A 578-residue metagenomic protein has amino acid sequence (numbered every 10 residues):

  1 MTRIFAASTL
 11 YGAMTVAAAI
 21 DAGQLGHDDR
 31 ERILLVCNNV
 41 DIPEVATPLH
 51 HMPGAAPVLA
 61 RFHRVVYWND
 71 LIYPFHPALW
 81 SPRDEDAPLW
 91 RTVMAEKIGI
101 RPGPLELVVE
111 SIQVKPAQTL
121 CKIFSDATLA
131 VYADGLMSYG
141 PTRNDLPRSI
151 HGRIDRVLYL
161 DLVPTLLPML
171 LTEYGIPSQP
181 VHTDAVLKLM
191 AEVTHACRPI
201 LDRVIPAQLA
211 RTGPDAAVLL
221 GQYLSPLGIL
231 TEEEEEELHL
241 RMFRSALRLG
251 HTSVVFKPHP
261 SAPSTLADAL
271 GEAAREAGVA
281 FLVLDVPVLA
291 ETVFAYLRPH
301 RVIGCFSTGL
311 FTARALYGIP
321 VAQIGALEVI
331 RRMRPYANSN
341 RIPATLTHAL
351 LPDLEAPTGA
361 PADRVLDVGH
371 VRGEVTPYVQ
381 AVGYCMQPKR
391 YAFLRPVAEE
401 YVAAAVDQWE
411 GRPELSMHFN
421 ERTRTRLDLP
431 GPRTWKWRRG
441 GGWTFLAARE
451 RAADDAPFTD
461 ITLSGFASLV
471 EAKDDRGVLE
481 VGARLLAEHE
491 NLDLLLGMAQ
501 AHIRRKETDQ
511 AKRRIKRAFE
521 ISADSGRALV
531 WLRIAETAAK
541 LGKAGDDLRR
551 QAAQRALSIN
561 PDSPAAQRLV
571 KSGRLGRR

Functional and structural regions predicted by a protein language model:
F5-V157: Active-site and donor-binding regions of nucleotide-sugar-utilizing enzymes
Y132-L227: A nucleotide-sugar donor-handling region in carbohydrate enzymes
L247-P287: Catalytic donor nucleotide-activated moiety binding site of glycosyltransferases and closely related
A290-P335: A donor-sugar binding/catalytic signature common to diverse glycosyltransferases and related nucleotide-sugar
M333-R451: Leloir-type glycosyltransferase catalytic cores
L469, H502, A538-A539, R574: Residue at a conserved register position within TPR or TPR-like alpha-solenoid repeats
A472, R505, L541-K543: Structural motif corresponding to the intra-repeat A-B loop/turn of tetratricopeptide repeats
